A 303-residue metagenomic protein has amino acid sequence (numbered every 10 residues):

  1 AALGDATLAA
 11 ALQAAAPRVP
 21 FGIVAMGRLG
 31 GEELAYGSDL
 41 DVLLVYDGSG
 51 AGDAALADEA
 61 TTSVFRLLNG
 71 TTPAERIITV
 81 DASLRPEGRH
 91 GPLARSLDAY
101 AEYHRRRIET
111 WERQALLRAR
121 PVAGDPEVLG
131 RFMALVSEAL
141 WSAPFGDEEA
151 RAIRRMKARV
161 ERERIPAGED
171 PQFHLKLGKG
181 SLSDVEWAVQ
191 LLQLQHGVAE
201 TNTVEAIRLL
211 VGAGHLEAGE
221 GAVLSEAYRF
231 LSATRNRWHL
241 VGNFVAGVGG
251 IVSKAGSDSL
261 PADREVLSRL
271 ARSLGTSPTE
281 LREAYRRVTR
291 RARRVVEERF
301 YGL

Functional and structural regions predicted by a protein language model:
A1-L303: A nucleotide- and high-energy phosphate-metabolite-utilizing enzyme signature
